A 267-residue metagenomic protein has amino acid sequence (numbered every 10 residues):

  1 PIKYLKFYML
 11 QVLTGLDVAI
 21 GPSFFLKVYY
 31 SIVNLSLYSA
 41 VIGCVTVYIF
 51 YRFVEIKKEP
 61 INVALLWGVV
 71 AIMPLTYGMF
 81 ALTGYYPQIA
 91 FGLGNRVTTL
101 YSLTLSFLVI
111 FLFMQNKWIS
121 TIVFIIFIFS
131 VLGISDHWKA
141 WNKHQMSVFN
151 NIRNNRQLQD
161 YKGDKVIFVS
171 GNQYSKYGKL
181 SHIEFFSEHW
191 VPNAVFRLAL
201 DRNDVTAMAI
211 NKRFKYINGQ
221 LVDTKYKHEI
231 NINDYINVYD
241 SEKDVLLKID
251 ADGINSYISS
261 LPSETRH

Functional and structural regions predicted by a protein language model:
P1-N62, S120, I126, V131-H267: Intrinsically disordered, polar/acidic, low-complexity terminal segments
S39-C44, V69-Y77, L103, F107: Alpha-helical transmembrane spans of integral membrane proteins, capturing the lipid-embedded, hydrophobic core of TM
Y48-F53, Y77, A81, L108-Q115 (+1 more regions): Hydrophobic membrane-targeting alpha-helices
K57-Y86, T121-I126: Transmembrane alpha-helix segments characteristic of polytopic inner-membrane glycan-assembly/cell-envelope
P60, A64-W67, A71, L93-N95 (+3 more regions): Active-site-proximal structural scaffolding
L82, T104-L108, R156: Alpha-helix capping/termination and helix-coil
Y85-G92, G133-H137: Membrane-interface helix caps and helix-loop-helix hairpins in membrane proteins
P87-M114: Hydrophobic/aromatic-rich transmembrane helices and adjacent perimembrane loops
